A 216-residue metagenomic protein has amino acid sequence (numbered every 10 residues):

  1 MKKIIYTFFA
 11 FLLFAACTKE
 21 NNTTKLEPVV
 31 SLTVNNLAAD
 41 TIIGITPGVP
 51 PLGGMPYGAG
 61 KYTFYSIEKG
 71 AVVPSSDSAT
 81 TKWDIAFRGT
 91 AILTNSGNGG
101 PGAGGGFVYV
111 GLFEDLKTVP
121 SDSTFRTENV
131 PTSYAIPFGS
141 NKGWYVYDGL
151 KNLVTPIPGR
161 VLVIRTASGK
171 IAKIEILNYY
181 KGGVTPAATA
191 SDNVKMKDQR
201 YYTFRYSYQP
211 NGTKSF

Functional and structural regions predicted by a protein language model:
K2-T7: Sec-dependent signal peptide recognition, specifically the positively charged N-region followed immediately by
L13-A16: C-terminal motif of bacterial Sec signal peptides marking the signal peptidase cleavage site
T18-F216: Surface-exposed, beta-sheet-biased, low-hydrophobicity segments with strongly acidic/polar composition
